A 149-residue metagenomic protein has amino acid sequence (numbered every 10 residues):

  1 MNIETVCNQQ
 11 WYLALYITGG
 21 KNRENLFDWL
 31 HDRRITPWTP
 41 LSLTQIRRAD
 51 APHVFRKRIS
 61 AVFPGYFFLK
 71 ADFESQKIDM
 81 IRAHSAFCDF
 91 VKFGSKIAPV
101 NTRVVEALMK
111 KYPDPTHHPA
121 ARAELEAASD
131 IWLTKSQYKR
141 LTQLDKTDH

Functional and structural regions predicted by a protein language model:
N2-D148: Acidic-enriched and Gly/Ser
